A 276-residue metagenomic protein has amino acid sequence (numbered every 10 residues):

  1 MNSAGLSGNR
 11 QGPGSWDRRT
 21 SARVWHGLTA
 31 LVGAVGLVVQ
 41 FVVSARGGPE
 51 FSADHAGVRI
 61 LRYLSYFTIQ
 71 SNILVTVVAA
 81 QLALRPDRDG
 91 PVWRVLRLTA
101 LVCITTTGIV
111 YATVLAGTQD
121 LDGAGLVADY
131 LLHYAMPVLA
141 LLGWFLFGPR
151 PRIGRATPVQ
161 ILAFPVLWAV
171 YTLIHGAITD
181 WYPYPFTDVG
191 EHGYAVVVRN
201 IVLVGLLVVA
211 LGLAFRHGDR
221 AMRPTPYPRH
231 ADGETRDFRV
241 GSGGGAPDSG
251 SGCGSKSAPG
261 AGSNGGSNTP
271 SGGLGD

Functional and structural regions predicted by a protein language model:
P13-T29: N-terminal membrane topogenic signal
S21, R62-S65, T179-A214, G241 (+1 more regions): Membrane-interface transmembrane-helix boundary segments in multi-pass integral membrane proteins
L31-G48: Alpha-helical transmembrane segments of multi-pass membrane proteins
S44-P49, A112-L121: Juxtamembrane "helix-exit" motif on the non-cytosolic side of transmembrane helices
H55-R62, W93-L96, Q119-L132, R155-T157 (+2 more regions): Non-cytosolic membrane-interface motifs at loop->transmembrane helix junctions
V58-L74: Interfacial helix-start motif at the membrane-water boundary
D89-I104, G154-L162: Interfacial segments of alpha-helical transmembrane regions
P137-I153: Alpha-helical transmembrane segments in multipass membrane proteins, preferentially the mid-helix core
